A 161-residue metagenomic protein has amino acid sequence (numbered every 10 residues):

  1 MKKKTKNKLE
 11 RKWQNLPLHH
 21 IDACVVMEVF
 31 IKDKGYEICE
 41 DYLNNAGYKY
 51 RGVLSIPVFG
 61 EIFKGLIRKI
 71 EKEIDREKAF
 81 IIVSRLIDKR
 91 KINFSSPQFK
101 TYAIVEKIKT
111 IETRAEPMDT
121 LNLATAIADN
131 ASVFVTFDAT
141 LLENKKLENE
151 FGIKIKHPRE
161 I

Functional and structural regions predicted by a protein language model:
M1-L18, I127-I161: Acidic, PIN/NYN-like endoribonuclease modules and their adjacent C-terminal/linker elements
M1-L54, R68-K78: Short, well-structured N-terminal submotif of metal-dependent ribonuclease cores
I21, V53-L54, S96, P117-T120 (+1 more regions): Short beta-strand scaffold positions
V25-V26, V58, T101, L121-N122 (+1 more regions): Alpha-helix capping/helix-boundary segments
Y48-G52, I92, A128-V133: Short active-site oxyanion
V53, N93-S95, K154-K156: General small-molecule cofactor/ligand-binding pocket signal
I56-P57, I87-E112: Acidic catalytic patch
